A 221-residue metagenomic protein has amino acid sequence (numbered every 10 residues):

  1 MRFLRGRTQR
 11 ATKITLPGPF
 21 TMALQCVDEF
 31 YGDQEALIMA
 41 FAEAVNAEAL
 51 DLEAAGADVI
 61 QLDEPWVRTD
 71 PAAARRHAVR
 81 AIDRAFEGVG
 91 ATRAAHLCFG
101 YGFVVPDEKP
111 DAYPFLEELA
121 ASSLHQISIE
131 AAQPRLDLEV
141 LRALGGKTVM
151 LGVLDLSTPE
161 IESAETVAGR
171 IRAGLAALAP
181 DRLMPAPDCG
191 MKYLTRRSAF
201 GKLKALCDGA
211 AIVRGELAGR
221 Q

Functional and structural regions predicted by a protein language model:
M1-Q221: Domain-level signal for soluble alpha/beta catalytic cores
